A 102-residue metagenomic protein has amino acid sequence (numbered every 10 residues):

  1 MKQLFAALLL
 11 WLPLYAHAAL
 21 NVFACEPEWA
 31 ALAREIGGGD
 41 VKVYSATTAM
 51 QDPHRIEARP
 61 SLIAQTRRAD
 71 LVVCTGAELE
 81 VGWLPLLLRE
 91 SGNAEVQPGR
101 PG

Functional and structural regions predicted by a protein language model:
M1-L4: Positively charged n-region of N-terminal signal peptides that target proteins for export
L9-L10: Hydrophobic alpha-helical transmembrane segments of integral membrane proteins, especially lipid-exposed positions
A18-G102: Extracytoplasmic metal-acquisition and chelation regions
